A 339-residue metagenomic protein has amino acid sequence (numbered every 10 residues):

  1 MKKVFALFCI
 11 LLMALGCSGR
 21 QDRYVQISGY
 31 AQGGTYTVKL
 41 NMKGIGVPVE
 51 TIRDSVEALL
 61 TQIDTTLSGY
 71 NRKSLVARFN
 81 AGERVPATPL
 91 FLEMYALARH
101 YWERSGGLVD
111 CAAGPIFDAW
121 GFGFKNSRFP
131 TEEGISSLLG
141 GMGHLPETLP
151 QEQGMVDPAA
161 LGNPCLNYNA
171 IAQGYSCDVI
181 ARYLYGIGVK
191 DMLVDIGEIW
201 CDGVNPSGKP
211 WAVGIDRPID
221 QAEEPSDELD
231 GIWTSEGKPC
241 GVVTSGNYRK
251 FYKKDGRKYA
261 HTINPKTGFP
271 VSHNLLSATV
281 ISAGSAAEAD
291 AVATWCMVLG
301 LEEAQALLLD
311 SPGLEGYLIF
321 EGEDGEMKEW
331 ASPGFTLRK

Functional and structural regions predicted by a protein language model:
V4-F8, L15-K339: Mature catalytic core of soluble alpha/beta enzymes
